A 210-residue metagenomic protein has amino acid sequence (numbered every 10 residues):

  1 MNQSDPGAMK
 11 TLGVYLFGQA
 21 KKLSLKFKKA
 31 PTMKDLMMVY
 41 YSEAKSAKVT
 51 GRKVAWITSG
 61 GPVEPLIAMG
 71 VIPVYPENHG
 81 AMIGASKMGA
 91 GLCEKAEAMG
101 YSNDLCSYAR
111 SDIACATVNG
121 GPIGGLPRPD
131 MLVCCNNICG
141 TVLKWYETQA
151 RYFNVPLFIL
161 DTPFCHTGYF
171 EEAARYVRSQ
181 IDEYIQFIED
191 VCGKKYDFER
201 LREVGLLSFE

Functional and structural regions predicted by a protein language model:
M1-E210: An N-terminal assembly and electron-transfer interface module characteristic of large anaerobic redox and radical
